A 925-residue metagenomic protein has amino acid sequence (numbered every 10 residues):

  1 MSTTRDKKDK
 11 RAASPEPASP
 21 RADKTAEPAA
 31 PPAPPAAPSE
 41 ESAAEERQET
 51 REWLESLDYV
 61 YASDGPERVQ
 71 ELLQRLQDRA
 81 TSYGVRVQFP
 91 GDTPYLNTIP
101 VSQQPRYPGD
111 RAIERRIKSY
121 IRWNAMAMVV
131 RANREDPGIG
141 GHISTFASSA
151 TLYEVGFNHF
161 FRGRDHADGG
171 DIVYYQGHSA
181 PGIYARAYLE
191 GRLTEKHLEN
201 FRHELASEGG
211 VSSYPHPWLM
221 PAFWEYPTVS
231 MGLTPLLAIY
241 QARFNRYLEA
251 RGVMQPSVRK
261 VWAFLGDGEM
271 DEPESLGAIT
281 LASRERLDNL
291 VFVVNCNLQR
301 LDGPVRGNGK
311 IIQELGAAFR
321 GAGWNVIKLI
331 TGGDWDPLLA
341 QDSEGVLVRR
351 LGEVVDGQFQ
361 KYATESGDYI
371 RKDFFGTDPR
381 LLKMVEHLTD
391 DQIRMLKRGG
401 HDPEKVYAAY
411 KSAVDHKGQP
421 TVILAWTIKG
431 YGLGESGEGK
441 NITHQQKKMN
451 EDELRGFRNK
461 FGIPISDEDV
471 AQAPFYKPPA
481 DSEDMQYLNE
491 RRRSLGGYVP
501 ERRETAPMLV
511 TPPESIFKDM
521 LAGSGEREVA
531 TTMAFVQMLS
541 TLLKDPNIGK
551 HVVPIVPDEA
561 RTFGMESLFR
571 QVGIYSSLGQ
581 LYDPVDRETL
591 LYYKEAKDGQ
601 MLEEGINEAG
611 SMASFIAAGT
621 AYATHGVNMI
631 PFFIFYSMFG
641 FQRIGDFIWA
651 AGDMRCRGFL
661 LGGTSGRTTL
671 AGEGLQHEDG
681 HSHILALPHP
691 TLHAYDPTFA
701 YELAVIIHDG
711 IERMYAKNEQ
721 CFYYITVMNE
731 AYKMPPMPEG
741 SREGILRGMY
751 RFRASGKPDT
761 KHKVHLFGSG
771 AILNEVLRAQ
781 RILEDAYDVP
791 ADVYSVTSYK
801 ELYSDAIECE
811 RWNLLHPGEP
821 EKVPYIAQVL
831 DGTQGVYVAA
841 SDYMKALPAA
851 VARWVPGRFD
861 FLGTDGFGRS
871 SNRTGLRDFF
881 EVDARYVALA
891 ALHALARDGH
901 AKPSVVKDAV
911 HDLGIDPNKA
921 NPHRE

Functional and structural regions predicted by a protein language model:
S2-K10, E16, P20-E190, F457 (+3 more regions): N-terminal amphipathic, basic-rich helices that act as targeting or association modules
S39, S56-Y59, R106-E114, A132-G141 (+14 more regions): Glycine- and acidic
Q104-A125, F146, F161-R164, D171-I172 (+9 more regions): Non-catalytic terminal/interface segments that mediate subunit docking, oligomerization, and allosteric communication
G109-I121, A125-E135, H142-E285, N308-G309 (+6 more regions): Cofactor-binding active-site loop characterized by glycine-rich and histidine/acidic residues
A206-P227, L233, Y247-V258, L276-P478 (+6 more regions): Thiamine diphosphate
A263-F264, F292, I555, L661 (+2 more regions): Residue-level marker for buried hydrophobic side chains located in beta-strands that build the well-ordered beta-sheet
A263-F264, M270, D646-R667, G672: A structural-propensity feature for long, helix-poor, extended segments
G266-E269, C296, T427, E559 (+2 more regions): Active-site metal-binding loops of divalent metal-dependent hydrolases
